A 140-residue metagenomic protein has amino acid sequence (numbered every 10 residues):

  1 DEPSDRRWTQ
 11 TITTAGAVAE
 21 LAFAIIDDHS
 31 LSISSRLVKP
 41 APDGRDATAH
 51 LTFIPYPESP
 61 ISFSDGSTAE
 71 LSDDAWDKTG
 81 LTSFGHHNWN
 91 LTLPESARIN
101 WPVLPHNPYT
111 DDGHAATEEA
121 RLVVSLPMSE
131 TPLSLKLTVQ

Functional and structural regions predicted by a protein language model:
D1-P42: Extended, loop-rich substrate-binding clefts of extracytoplasmic carbohydrate-active enzymes
E2, E20, K39, E58 (+4 more regions): Glutamate identity and glutamate-enriched acidic tracts
T13-A15, A47-A49, T82-Q140: Beta-strand-rich recognition/accessory modules
S30-W76: Acidic (Asp/Glu-rich), glycine- and aromatic
K78-G80: Short, surface-exposed, charge-dense and proline/glycine-enriched linear segments
